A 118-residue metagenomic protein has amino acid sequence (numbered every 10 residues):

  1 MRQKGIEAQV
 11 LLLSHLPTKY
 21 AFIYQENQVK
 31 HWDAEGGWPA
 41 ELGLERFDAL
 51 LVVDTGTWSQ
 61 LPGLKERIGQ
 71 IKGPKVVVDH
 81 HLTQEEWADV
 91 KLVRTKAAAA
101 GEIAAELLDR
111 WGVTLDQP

Functional and structural regions predicted by a protein language model:
M1-P118: Replace "Mg2+/Mn2+-dependent" with "divalent metal-dependent
